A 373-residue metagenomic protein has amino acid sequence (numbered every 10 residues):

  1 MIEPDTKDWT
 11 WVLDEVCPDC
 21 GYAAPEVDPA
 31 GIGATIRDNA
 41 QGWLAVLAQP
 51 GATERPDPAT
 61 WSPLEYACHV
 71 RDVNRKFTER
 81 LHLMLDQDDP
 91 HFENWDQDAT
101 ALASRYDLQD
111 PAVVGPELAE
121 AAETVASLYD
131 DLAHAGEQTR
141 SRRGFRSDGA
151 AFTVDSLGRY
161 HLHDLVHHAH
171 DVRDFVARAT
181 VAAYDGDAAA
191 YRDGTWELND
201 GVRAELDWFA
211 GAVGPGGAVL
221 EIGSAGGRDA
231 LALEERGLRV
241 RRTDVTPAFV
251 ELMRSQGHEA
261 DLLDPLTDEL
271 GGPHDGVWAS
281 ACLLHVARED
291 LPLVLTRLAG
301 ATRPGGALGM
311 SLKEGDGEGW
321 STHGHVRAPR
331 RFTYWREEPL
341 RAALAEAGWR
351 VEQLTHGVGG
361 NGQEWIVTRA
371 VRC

Functional and structural regions predicted by a protein language model:
M1-D14, G51-A101, E123, D130 (+1 more regions): Short, contiguous alpha-helical
M1-D38: Terminal targeting/low-complexity segments that flank the catalytic cores of oxidoreductases
A34-W61: A glycine-rich, hydrophobic loop/mini-helix early in the fold
D38-N39, W43-L47, T100-R142, H161: Acidic/histidine-rich alpha-helical segments that form the ligand environment of transition-metal centers
A177-L220, A225-G272, E289-L293, R297-G300 (+1 more regions): Class I (Rossmann-like) S-adenosyl-L-methionine-dependent methyltransferase catalytic domain, capturing the SAM-binding
D275: Conserved acidic residues
W278: A conserved beta-strand element that flanks and buttresses the S-adenosyl-L-methionine
A281-H285: Short catalytic micro-motifs in class I SAM-dependent methyltransferases
